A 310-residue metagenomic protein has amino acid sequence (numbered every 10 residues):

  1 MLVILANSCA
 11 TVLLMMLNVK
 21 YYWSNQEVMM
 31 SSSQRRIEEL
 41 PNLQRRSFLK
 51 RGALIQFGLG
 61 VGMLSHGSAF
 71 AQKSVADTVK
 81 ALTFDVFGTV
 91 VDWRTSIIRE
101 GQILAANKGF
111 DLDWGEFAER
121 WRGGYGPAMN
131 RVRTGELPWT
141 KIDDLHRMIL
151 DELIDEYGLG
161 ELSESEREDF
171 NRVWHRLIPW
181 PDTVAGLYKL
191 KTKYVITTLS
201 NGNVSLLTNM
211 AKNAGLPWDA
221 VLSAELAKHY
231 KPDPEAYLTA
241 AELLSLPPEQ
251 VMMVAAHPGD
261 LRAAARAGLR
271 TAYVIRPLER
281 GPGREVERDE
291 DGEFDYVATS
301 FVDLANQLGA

Functional and structural regions predicted by a protein language model:
M1, M15-M16: Methionine residue identity
Y22-N25, S31-P41, R45, K50-G52 (+4 more regions): Asp-based, Mg2+/Mn2+-dependent phosphohydrolase catalytic module
S74-G123, E156: Active-site neighborhood of HAD-like aspartate-dependent phosphohydrolases
K108-G109, A118-E168: A metal-dependent, Asp-based hydrolase signature
E164-N213, V221-A224: Substrate-recognition element of Asp-dependent hydrolases with the DxDx(T/V) motif
